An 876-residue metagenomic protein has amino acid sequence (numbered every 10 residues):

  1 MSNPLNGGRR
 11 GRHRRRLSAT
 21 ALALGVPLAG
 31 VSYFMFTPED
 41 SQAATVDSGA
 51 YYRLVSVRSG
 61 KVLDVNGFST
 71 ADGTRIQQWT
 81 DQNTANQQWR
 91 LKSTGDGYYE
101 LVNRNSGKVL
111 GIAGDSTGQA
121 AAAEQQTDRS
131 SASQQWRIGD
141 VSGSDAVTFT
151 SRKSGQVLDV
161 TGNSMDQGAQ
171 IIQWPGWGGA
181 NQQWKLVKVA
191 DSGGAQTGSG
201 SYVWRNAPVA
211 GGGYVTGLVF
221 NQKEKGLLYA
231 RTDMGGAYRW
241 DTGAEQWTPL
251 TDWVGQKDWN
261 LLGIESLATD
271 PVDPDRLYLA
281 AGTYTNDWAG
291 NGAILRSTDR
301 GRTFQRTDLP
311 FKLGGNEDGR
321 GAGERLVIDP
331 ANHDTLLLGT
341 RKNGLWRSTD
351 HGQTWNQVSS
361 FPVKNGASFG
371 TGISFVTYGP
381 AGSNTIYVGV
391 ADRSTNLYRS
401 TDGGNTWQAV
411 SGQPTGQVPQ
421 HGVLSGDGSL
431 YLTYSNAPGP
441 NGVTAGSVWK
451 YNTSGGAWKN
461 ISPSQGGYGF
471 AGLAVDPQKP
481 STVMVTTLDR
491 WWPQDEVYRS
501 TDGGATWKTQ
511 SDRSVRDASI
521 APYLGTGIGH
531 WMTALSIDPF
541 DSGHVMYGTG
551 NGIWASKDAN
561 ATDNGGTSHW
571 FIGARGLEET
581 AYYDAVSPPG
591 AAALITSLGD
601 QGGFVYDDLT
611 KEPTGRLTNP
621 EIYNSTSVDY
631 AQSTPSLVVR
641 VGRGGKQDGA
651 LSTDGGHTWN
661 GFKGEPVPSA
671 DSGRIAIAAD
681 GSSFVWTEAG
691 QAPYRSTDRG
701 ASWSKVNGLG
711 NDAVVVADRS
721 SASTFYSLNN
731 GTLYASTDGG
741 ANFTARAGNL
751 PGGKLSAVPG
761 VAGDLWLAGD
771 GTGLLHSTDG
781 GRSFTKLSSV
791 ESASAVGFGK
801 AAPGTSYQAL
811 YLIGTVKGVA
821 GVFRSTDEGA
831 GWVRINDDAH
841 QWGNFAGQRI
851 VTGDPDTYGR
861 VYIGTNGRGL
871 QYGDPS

Functional and structural regions predicted by a protein language model:
S2-A43, V189-S876: Extracellular glycan-interacting surfaces
L22-S32, A44-D191: Lectin-like carbohydrate-binding module/patch detector with strong preference for beta-trefoil
